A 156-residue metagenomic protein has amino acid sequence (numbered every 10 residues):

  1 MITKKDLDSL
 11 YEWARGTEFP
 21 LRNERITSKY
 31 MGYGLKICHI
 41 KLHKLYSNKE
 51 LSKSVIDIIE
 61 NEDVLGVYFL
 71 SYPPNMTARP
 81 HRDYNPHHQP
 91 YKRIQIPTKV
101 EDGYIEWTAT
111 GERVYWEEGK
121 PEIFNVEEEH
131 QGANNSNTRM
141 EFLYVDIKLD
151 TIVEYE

Functional and structural regions predicted by a protein language model:
M1-N61: Non-heme Fe(II)/2-oxoglutarate
V55-T77: A short glycine-rich, His/Asp/Glu-containing loop-to-beta-strand
D63-V64, T77-R93: A short beta-loop-beta micro-motif enriched in histidine and acidic residues
S71-P73, P86-G103, D146: Short, conserved beta-strand element in jelly-roll/cupin
K92-T98, P121-I123, N137-Y155: A short hydrophobic beta-strand segment most commonly corresponding to one strand of the jelly-roll/cupin
P97-E118: A short beta-strand-loop-beta hairpin characteristic of the jelly-roll/cupin
Y115-H130: Conserved metal-binding segment of the jelly-roll/cupin
H130-S136: Asparagine-centered strand-capping/turn motif at beta-strand->loop junctions
